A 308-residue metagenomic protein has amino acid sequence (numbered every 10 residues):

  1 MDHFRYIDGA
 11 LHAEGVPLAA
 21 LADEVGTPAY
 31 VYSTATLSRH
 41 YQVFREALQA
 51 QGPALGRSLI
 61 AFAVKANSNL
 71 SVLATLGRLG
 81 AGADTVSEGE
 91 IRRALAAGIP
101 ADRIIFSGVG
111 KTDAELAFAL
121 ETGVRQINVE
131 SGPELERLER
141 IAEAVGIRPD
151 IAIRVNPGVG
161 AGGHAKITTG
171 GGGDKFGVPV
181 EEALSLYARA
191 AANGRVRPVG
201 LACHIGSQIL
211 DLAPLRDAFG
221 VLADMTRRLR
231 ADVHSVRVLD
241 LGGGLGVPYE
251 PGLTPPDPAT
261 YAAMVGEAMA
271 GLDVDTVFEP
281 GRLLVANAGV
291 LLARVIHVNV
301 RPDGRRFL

Functional and structural regions predicted by a protein language model:
M1-P149, N193-R197, D224-R227, A231: A charged N-terminal "starter" segment
G26-Y30, E121-I127, A165-V178, D211-L215 (+1 more regions): Glycine-rich tight-turn/loop motif centered on a GG-T
N69-V72, E90-R92, D113-E115, P157-G173 (+2 more regions): Conserved radical SAM core fold
V72-L73, A96, L116-E121, L138-I141 (+4 more regions): Short acidic, glycine/serine/threonine-rich loops at helix termini
D84-G89, S107-K111, R148-K166, V196-C203 (+1 more regions): Non-cysteine beta-strand/loop elements that form the S-adenosyl-L-methionine
S131-R197: Conserved anion-binding
R189-D211: Gly/Ser/Thr-enriched, mixed-charge loops and adjacent short helices that form phosphate/oxyanion-binding elements
S207-L308: C-terminal active-site-proximal or functional interface alpha/beta core segments in diverse enzymes
